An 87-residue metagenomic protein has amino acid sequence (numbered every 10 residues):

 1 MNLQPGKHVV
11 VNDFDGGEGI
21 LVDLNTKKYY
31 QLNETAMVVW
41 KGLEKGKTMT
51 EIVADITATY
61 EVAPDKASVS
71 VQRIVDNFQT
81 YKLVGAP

Functional and structural regions predicted by a protein language model:
M1-M37, K41, P87: Acidic, low-complexity/disordered tracts enriched in E/D and polar residues
K28-P87: Long, charge-rich, low-complexity alpha-helical segments
